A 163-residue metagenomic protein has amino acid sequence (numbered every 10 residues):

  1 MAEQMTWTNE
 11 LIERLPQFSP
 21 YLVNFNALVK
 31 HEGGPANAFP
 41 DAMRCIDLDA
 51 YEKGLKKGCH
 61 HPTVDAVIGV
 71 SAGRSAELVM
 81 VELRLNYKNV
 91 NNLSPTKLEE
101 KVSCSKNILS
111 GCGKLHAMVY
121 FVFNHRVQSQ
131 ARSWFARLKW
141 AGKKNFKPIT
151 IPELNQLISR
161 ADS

Functional and structural regions predicted by a protein language model:
M1-H60, V70: Acidic-basic catalytic patches of nuclease active cores, encompassing PD-(D/E)XK and other metal-cofactor nuclease
Q4-N9, H116-S163: Domain-level recognition of nuclease-like catalytic cores that cleave nucleotide substrates
P62-V64: Short beta-strand or tight-loop elements that sit immediately N-terminal to catalytic metal-binding acidic residues
A66-I68, R74-K88, S105: Conserved catalytic cores of phosphodiester-cleaving nucleases, focusing on short active-site segments
N86-W140: Catalytic cores of nucleic-acid endonucleases
